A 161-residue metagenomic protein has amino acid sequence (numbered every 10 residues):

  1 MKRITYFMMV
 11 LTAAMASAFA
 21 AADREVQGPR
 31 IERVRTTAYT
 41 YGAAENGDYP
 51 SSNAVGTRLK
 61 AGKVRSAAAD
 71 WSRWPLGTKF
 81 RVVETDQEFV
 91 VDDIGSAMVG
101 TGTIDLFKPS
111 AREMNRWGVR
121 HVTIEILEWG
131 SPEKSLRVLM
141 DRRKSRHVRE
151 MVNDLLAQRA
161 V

Functional and structural regions predicted by a protein language model:
K2-V10: Sec-dependent signal peptide recognition, specifically the positively charged N-region followed immediately by
Y6, F19-V161: Solvent-exposed, well-ordered loop and adjacent helix/strand elements within mature globular domains that form
V10-A20: Hydrophobic h-region of N-terminal signal peptides that target proteins for export in Gram-negative bacteria
